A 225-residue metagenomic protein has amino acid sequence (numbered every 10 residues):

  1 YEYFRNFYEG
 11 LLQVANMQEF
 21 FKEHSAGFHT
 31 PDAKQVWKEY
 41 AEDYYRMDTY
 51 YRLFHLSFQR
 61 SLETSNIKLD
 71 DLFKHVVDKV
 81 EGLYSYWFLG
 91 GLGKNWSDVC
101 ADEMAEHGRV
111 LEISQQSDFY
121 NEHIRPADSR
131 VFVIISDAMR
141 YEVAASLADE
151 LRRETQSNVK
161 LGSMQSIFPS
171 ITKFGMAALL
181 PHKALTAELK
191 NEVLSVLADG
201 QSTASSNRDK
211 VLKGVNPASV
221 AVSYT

Functional and structural regions predicted by a protein language model:
Y1-Y84: Non-catalytic accessory regions outside enzyme or core folds
E2, V110-A127, Y141-A221: Active-site nucleophile/metal-coordination loop of metallo-enzymes that catalyze phosphate/sulfate and related
H24-P31, Y86-G91, S202-A218: Charged, low-complexity, helix/coiled-coil-prone segments
K74, D78-N95, R140-Y141: Conserved structural scaffold segments of CAZyme catalytic domains across common CAZy folds
L89-E122: Charged, flexible boundary elements
V131-S136: Short hydrophobic beta-strand that contains or immediately precedes a catalytic carboxylate
T225: Conserved small/polar residues in nucleotide/adenosyl-binding loops
